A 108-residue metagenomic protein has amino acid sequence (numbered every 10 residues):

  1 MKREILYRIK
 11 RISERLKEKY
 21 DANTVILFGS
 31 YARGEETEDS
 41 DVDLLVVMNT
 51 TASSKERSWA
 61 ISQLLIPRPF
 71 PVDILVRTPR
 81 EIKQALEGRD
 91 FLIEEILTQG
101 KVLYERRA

Functional and structural regions predicted by a protein language model:
M1-T24, R33-E38, N49-A108: Catalytic core of pol beta-like nucleotidyltransferases
S30: P-loop (Walker A) phosphate-binding loop of NTP-binding proteins
D41-D43: Structural signature of the urease/amidohydrolase superfamily beta/alpha-barrel
L45-V47: Short hydrophobic/aromatic beta-strand micro-patches that form the beta-sheet surface supporting nucleotide- or nucleic
